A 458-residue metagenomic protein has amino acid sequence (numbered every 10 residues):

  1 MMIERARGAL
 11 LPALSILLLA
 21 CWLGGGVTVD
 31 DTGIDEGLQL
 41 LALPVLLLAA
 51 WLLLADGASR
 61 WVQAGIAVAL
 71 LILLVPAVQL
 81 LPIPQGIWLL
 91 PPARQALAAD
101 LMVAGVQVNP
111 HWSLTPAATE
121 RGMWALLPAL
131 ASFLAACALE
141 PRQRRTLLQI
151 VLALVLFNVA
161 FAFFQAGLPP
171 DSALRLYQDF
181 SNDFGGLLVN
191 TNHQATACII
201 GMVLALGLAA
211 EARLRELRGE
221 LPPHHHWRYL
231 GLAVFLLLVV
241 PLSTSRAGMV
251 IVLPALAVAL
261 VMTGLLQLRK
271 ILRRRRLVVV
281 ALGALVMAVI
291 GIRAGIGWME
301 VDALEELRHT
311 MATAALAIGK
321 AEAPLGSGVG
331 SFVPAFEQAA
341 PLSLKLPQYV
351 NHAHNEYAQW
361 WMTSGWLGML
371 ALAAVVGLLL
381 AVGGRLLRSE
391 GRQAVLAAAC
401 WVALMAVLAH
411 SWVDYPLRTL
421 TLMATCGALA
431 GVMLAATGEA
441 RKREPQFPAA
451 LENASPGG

Functional and structural regions predicted by a protein language model:
M2-G26, Q39-W51, L73, A77-L80 (+5 more regions): Alpha-helical transmembrane segments of multi-pass inner-membrane proteins
L23-G37, L52-S59: Short, hydrophobic transmembrane alpha-helix segments
D56-V75: Glycine-rich, N-terminal phosphate-binding loop and its surrounding beta-alpha-beta segment
I72-P76, L80-M102, F164-A173, G295-S331: Aromatic-rich transmembrane-lumenal/periplasmic boundary elements in polytopic membrane proteins
Q79, N190, T310-V350, Y357 (+1 more regions): TM-adjacent membrane-interface loops and short helices in multi-pass inner/ER membrane proteins
Q85-P116, P170-G185, S331-M362: Interfacial juxtamembrane loops and adjacent helix segments that form the catalytic/substrate-binding surfaces
L242, L304, V350: Residue-level marker of regulatory loop/turn positions in helix-turn-helix DNA-binding domains and in histidine
K442-A454: Intrinsically disordered or compositionally simple regulatory linkers and C-terminal tails in signal-transduction
